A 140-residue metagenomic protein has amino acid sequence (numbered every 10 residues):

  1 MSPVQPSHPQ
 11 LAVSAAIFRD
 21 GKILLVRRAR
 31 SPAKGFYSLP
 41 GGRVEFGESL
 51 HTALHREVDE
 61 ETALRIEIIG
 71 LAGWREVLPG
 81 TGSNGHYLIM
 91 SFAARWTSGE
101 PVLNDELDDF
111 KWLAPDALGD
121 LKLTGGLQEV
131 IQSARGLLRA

Functional and structural regions predicted by a protein language model:
M1-I23, A93: Conserved N-terminal beta-strand and adjoining loop/helix that marks the start of the Nudix/MutT-like hydrolase domain
Q5-P9, F36, G82-L88, L107: A generic structural micro-feature
L25-R27: Beta-strand scaffold of nucleotide-dependent catalytic cores
S31-Y37: A conserved beta-turn-beta hairpin within the catalytic core of GNAT-like acetyltransferases that forms part
L39-L71, F92: The catalytic Nudix box helix
R75-E100, A134: Active-site-adjacent beta-strand/loop module that shapes the phosphate/pyrophosphate-binding cleft
V102-A134: NUDIX/MutT-family hydrolases
